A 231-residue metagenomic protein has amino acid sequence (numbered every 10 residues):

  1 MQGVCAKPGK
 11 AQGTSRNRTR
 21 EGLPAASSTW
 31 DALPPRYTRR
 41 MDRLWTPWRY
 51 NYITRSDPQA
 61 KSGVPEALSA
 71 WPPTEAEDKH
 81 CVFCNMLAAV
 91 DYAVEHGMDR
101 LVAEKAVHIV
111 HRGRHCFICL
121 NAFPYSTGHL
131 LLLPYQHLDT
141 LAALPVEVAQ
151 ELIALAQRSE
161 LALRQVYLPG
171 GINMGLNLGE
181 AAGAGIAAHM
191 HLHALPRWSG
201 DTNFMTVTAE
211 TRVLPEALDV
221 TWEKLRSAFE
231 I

Functional and structural regions predicted by a protein language model:
K7-K10, R16-T127: Active-site microenvironments that recognize anionic phosphate/pyrophosphate groups
P34-R40, Y50-Q59, P196-I231: C-terminal helix-cap and adjacent tail motif
A76, K105, H111-H115, Y125-G128 (+4 more regions): Short connector loops at helix/strand junctions that flank enzyme active sites, especially segments positioning acidic
C81, I118, P134, L152 (+1 more regions): Divalent metal-coordination and catalytic microenvironments
H129-L131, N173, G179, G183-N203: Histidine-centered divalent-metal-coordination microenvironment in nucleic-acid enzymes
L130-A154, T208-L214: Short histidine-centered catalytic/ligand-binding loop motif
L144-P169, K224-R226: Long, well-ordered alpha-helical scaffolding segments within enzyme catalytic domains, especially pronounced
